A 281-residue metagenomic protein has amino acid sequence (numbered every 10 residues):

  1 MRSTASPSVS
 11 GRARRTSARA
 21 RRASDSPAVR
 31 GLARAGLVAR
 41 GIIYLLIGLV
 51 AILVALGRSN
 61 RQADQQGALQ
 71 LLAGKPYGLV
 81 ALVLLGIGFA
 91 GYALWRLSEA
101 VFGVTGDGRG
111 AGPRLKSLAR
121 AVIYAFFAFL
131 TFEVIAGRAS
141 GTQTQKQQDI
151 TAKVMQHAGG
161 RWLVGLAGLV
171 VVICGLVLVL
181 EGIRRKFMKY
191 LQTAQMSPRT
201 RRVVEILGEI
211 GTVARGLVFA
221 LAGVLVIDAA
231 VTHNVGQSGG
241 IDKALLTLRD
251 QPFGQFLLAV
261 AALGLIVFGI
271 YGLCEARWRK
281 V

Functional and structural regions predicted by a protein language model:
R2-A5, V9-A20, G41-V50, V83 (+1 more regions): C-terminal functional regions that serve as terminal interaction/effector modules
R2-L84, G88-A90, A276: An N-terminus-focused feature that recognizes amino-terminal "leader" regions
P27-A28, V50, Y77-R184: Hydrophobic, ordered structural segments
P27-Y44, A111-Y124, I206-L217: Alpha-helical transmembrane segments and their helix-start/interface "positive-inside/aromatic belt" motifs in integral
A35, A39-I42, A81-I87, L115 (+3 more regions): Hydrophobic alpha-helical transmembrane segments of multi-pass membrane proteins
I52-A63, F132-Q148, R185-M188, I227-S238: Membrane-helix interface motif
Q66-L72, I150-V154, T200-V204, V235-F256: Short, membrane-exposed interhelical loops at transmembrane-helix boundaries
F187-E205: Juxtamembrane inter-helical linkers in multi-pass membrane proteins
